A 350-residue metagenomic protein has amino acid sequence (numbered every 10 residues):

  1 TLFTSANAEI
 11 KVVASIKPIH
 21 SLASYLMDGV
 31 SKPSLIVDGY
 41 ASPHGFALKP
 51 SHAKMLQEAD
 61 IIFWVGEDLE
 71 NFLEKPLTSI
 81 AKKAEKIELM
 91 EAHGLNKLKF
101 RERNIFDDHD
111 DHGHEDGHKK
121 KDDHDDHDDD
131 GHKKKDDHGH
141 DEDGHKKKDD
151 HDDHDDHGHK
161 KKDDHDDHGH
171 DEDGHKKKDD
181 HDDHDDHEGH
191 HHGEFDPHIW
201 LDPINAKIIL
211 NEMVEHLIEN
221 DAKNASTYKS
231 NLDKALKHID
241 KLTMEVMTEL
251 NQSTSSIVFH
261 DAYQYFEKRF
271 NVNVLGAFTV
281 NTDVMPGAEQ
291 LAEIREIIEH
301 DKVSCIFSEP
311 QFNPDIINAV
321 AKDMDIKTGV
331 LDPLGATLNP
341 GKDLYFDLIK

Functional and structural regions predicted by a protein language model:
F3-K350: Extracytoplasmic metal-acquisition and chelation regions
